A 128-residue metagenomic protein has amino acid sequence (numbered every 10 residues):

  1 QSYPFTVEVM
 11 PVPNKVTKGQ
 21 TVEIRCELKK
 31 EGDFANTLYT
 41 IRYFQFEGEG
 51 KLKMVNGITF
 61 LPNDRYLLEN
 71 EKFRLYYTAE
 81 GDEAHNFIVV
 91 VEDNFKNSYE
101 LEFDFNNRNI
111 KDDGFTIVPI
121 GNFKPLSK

Functional and structural regions predicted by a protein language model:
Y3-K128: First exposed extracellular module after export/assembly in secreted or surface-exposed proteins
